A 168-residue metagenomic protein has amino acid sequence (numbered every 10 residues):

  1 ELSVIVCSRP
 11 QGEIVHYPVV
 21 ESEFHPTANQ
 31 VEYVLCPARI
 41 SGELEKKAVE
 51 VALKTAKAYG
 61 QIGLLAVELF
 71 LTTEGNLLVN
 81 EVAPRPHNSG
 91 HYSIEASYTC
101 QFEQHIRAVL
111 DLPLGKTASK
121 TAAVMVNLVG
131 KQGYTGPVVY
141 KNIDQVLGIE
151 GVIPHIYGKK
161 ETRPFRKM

Functional and structural regions predicted by a protein language model:
E1-V67, L71-E74: Internal nucleotide-binding/catalytic subdomain
S3, I14-V15, N76-L77, A123-M125 (+1 more regions): Structural motif
S8, V20, A83, G130-Q132 (+1 more regions): A broadly conserved detector of short glycine/acidic/proline-rich loop/turn motifs that flank catalytic sites and bind
T27-R39, E81-I94: Short, flexible active-site loops
K46-V67, T73, A83-T135: Active-site "cap" helix and flanking loop/linker of ATP-utilizing ligase/carboxylase catalytic domains
K120-A122, L128-E161: Glycine-rich active-site loop/lid that clamps phosphate-bearing ligands
V124, K167-M168: Short amphipathic alpha-helical segments
T162-R166: Short, flexible turn/loop "capping" segments at secondary-structure junctions
